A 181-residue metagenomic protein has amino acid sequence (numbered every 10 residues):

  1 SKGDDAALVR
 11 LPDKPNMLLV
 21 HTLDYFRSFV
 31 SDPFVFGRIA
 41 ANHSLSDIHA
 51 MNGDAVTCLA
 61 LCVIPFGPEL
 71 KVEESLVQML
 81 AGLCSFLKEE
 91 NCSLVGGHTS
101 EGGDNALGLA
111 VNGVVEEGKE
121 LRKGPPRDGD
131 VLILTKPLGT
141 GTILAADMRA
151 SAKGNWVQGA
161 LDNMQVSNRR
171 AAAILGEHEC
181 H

Functional and structural regions predicted by a protein language model:
S1-H181: Helix-biased detector of long, well-ordered alpha-helical tracts
